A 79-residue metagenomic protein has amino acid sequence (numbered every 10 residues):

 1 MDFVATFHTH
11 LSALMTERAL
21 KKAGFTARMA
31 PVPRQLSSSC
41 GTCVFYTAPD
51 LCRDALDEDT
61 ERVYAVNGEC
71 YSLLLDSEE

Functional and structural regions predicted by a protein language model:
M1-T47: Amphipathic, hydrophobic secondary-structure cores in small proteins
A48-E79: C-terminal structural segments of small proteins and small subunits
